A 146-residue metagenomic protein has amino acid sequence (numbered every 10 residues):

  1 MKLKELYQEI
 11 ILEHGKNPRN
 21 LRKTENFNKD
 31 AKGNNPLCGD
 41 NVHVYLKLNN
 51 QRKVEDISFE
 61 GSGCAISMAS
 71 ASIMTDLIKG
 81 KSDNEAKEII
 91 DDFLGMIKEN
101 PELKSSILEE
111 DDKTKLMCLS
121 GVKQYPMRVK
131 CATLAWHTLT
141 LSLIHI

Functional and structural regions predicted by a protein language model:
M1-N26: Extended low-complexity intrinsically disordered regions
E5, E9, D40, M68 (+4 more regions): Electropositive phosphate-/nucleotide-binding environments in soluble metabolic enzymes
L21-G61: Structured beta-strand/loop patches that form or line metal/cofactor-binding pockets in enzymes
F59-G121: Active-site- and interface-proximal helix/loop "cap" or "latch" segments in soluble metabolic and energy-transducing
S70-I78, A132, W136-S142: Buried hydrophobic packing segments
T114-T140: Glycine-rich and small/hydrophobic secondary-structure elements
I144-I146: Conserved small/polar residues in nucleotide/adenosyl-binding loops
